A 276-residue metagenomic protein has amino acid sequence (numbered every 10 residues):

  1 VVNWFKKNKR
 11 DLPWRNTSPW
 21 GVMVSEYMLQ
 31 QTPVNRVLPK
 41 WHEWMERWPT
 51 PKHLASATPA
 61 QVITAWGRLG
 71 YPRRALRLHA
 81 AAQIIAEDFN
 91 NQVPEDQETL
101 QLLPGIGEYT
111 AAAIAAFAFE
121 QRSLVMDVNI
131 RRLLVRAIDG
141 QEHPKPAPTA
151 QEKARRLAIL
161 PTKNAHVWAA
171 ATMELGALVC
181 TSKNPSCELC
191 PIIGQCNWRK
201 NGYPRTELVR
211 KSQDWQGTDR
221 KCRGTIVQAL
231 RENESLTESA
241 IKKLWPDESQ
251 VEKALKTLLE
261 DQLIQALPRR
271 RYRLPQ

Functional and structural regions predicted by a protein language model:
N3-K221, A229-S249: Catalytic cores of DNA base-excision repair glycosylases
W245-L259: Short amphipathic alpha-helical interaction segments
L259-Y272: A short, conserved structural fragment
P275-Q276: C-terminal engagement modules used by replication, chromatin/transcription, nuclear envelope/ESCRT, and ubiquitin
